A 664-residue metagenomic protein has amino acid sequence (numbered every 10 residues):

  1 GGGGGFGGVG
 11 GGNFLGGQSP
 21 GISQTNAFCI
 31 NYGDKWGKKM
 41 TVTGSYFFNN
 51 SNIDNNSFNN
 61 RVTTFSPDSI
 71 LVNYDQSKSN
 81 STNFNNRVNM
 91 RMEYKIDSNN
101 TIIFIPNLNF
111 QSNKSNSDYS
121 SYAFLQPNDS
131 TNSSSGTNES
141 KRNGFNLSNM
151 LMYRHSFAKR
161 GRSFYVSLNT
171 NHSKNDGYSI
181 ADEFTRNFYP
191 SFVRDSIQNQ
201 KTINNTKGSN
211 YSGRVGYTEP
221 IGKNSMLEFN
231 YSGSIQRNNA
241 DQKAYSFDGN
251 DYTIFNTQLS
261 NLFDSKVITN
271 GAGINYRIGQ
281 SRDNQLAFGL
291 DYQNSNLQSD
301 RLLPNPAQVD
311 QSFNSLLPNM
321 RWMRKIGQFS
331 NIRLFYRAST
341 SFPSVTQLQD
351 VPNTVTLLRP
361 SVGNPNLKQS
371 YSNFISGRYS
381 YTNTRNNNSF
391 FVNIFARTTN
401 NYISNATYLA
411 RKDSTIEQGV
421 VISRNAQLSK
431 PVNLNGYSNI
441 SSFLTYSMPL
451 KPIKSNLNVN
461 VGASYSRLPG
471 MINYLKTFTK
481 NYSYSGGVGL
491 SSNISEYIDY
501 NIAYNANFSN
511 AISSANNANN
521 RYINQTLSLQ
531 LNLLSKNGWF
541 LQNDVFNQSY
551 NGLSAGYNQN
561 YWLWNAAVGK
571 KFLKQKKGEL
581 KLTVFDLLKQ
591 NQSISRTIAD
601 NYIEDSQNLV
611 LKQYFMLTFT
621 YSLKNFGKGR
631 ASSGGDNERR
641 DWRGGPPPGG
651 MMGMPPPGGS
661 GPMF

Functional and structural regions predicted by a protein language model:
G1-F664: Primarily recognizes Gram-negative and organellar outer-membrane beta-barrels
